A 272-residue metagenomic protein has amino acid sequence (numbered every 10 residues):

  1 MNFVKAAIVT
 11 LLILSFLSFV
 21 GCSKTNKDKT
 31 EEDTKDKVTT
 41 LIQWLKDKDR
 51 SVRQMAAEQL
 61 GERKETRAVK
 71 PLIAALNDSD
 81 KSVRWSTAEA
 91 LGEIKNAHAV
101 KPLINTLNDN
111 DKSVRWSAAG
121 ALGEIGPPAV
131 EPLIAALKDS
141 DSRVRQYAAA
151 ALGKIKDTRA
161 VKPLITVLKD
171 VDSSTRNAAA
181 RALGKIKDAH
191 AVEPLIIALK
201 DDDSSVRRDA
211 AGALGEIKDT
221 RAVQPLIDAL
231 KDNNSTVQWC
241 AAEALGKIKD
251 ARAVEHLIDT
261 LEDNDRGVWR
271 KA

Functional and structural regions predicted by a protein language model:
M1-V9: Bacterial N-terminal signal peptides that target proteins for export
L12-F16: Hydrophobic core
S18-G21: C-terminal motif of bacterial Sec signal peptides marking the signal peptidase cleavage site
K24-D33, S51-E65, A74, S82-N96 (+10 more regions): Structural detector for internal amphipathic alpha-helices that build alpha-solenoid repeat scaffolds
T34-W44, E65-N77, N96-N108, P127-K138 (+4 more regions): Amphipathic alpha-helical scaffolding segments comprising HEAT/armadillo-like alpha-solenoid repeats
